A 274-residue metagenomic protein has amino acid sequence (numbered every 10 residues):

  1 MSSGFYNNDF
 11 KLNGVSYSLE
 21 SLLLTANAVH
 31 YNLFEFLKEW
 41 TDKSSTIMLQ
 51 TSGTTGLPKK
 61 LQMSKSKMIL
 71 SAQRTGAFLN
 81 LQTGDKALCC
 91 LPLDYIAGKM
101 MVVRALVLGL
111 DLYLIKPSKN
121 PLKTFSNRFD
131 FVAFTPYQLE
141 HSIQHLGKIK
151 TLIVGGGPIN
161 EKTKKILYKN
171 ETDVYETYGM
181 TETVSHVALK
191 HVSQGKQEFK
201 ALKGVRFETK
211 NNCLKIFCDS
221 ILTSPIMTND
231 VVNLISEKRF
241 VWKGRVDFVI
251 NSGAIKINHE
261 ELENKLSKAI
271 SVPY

Functional and structural regions predicted by a protein language model:
M1-V29, I69-L88, S118-D130: Conserved ATP-dependent adenylate/AMP-binding module captured primarily in the ANL superfamily
N32-Q50, T83-G84: Conserved pre-ATP/AMP-binding loop-to-beta segment of ANL
T46-L70, N80-Q82: Conserved AMP-binding A3 loop
T51-T54, A87, V102, V132 (+3 more regions): Conserved S/T- and glycine-rich ATP-binding loop of Class I adenylate-forming
M63-L70, K86-H141: AMP-binding/adenylate-forming
S142-Q194: Gly/Ser/Thr-rich phosphate-binding loop
V205-N233, L262: AMP-binding/adenylate-forming core of the ANL superfamily
I226-Y274: AMP-binding/adenylate-forming catalytic core of the ANL superfamily
